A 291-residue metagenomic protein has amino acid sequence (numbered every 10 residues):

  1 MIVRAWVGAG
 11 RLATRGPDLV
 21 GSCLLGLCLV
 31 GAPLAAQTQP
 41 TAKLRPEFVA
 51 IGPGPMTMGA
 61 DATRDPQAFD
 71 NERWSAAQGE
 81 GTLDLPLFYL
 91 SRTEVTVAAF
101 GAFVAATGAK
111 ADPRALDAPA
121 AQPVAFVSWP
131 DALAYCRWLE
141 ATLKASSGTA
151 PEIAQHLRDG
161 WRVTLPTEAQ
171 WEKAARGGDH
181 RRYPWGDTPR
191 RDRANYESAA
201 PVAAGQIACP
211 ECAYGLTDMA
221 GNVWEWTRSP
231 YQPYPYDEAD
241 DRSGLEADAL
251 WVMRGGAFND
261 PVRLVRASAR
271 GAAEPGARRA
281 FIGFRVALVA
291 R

Functional and structural regions predicted by a protein language model:
M1-R15: N-terminal secretory signal peptides that target proteins for export/translocation
D18-A32: Bacterial N-terminal signal peptides
G31-Q39: Bacterial Sec-dependent signal peptides at the C-terminal "C-region" and cleavage site
T38, A42, P46, P210-C212 (+1 more regions): Disulfide-stabilized, aromatic/cysteine-rich ligand-recognition loop
T41-D112, F126-L133, R137-E140, A220-G221: A short glycine-rich, aromatic-capped structural motif
V49, R182, E225, G283-A287: Residues embedded in well-ordered beta-strands
T57, D61-E72, A118, P123 (+1 more regions): Functional-site microenvironments in short loops/helix caps that host divalent-cation chemistry
G81, P86-F88, R181, Y214 (+2 more regions): Residue-level detector of short, conserved catalytic/binding motifs and their immediate flanks
